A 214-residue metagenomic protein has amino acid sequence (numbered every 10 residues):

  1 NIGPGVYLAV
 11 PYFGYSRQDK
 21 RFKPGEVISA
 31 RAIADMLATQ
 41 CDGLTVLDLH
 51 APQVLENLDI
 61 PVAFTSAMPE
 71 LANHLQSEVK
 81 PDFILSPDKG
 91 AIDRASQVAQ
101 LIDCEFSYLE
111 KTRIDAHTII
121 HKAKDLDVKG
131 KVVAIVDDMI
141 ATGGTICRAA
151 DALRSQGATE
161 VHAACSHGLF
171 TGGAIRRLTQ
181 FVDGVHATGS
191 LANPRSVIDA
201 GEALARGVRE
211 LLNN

Functional and structural regions predicted by a protein language model:
N1-N214: PRPP-associated nucleotide enzymes
